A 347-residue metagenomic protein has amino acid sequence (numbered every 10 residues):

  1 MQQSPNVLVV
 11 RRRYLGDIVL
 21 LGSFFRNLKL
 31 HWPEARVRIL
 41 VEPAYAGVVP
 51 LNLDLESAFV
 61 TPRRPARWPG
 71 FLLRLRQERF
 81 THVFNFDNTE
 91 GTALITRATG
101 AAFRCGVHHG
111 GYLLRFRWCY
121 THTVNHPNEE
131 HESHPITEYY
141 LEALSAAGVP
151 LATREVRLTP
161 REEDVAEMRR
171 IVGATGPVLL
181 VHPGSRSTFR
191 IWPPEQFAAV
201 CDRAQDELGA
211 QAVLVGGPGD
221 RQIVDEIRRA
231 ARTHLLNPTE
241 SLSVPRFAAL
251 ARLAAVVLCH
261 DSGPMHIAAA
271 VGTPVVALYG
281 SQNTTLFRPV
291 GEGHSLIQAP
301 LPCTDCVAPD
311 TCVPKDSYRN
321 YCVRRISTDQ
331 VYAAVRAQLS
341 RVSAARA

Functional and structural regions predicted by a protein language model:
M1-A347: Catalytic machinery of carbohydrate-active enzymes, primarily nucleotide-sugar-dependent glycosyltransferases
